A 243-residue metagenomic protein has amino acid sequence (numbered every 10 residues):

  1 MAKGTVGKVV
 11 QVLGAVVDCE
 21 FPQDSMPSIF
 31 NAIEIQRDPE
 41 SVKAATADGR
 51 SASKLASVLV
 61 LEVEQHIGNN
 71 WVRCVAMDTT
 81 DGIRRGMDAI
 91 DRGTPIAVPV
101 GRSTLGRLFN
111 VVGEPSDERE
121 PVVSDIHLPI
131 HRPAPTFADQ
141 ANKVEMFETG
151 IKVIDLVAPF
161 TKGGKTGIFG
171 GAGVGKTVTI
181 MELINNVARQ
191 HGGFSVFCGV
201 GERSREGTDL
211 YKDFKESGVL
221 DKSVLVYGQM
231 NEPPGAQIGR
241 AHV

Functional and structural regions predicted by a protein language model:
A2-T5, V12-T149: Acidic-enriched and Gly/Ser
K8, R107, L156-P159: Residue-level recognition of specific faces of alpha-helices
V12, P22, V75-M77, R92 (+4 more regions): Generic beta-strand/beta-sheet core signal
M87-A89, I96, S116-G164, G171 (+3 more regions): P-loop NTPase nucleotide-binding/switch module
L108, F160, I168, G201: Conserved hydrophobic/aromatic pocket- or pore-lining residues that grip, position, or stack substrates in active sites
T179-L183, E206-D213: Alpha-helical scaffold elements adjacent to nucleotide-binding pockets in ATP/GTP-utilizing enzyme cores
H191-D209, L225-Y227: Short beta-strand-centered segment that lines the nucleotide-binding/catalytic pocket of NTP-utilizing
A241-V243: Conserved small/polar residues in nucleotide/adenosyl-binding loops
